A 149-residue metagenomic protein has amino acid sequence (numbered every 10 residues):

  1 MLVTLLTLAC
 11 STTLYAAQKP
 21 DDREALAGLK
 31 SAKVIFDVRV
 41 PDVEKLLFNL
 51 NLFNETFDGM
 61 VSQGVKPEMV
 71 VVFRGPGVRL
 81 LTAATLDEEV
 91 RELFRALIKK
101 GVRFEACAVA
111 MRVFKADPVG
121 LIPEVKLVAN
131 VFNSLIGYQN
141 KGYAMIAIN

Functional and structural regions predicted by a protein language model:
L2-S11: Bacterial N-terminal signal peptides
T12-A16: Sec/Tat signal peptide C-region and signal peptidase I cleavage site
A17-E68: N-terminal secretory signal peptides
A32-V34, V65-M69, K100, P123 (+1 more regions): Envelope-exposed proteins and targeting segments
V38-V40, V72-P76, C107-A110, I148-N149: Active-site-proximal beta-strand/loop segments in catalytic clefts of secreted hydrolases
K45-L46, R79-T82, F114-A116: Extracytoplasmic/secreted cell-surface and envelope-processing proteins
P67-L81: Acidic helix-start/capping segments at beta-turn-to-alpha-helix junctions
A84-N149: A cross-taxonomic marker for long C-terminal extensions/tails that follow the last structured domain
